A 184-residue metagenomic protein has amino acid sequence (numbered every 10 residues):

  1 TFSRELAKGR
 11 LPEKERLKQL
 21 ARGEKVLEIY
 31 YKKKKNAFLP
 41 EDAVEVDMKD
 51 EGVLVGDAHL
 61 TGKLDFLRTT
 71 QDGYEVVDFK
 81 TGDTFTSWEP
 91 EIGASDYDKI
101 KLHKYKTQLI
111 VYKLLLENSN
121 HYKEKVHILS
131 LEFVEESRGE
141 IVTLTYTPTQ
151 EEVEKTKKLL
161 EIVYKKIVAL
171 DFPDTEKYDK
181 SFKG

Functional and structural regions predicted by a protein language model:
T1-G184: RecB-family 4Fe-4S metal-dependent nuclease core
